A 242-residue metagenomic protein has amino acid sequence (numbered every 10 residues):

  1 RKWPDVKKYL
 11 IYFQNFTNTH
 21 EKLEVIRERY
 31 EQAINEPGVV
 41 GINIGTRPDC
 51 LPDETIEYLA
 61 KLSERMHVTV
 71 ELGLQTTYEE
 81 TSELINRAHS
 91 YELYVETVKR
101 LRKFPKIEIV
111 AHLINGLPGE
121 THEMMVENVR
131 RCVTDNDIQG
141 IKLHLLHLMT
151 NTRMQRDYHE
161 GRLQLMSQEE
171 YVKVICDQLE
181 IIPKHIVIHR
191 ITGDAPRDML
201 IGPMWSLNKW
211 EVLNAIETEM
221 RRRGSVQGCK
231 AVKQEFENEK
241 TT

Functional and structural regions predicted by a protein language model:
R1-L23, G38-L51, H67-Y94, K142: Core AdoMet radical
K2-W3, Y30-P37, E57-H67, K99-F104: Acidic (Asp/Glu)-rich catalytic clusters
D5-Y9, E36-I42, E64-V68, P105-I109 (+2 more regions): Short, well-ordered coil/turn segments that N-cap beta-strands
E21, V25, I85-L93, E120-E127 (+2 more regions): Alpha-helix N-cap and loop-to-helix initiation/capping positions
L23-E31, P52-K61, I85: Distinct, well-ordered alpha-helical segments
Q32-V39, E127-K142, V212-Q227: Structural recognition of alpha->loop->beta junctions
E92-R153, E169-T192: Conserved C-terminal portion of the radical SAM core fold that forms the substrate/S-adenosylmethionine-binding
G140, H147-T242: Auxiliary Fe-S-binding modules of radical SAM enzymes
